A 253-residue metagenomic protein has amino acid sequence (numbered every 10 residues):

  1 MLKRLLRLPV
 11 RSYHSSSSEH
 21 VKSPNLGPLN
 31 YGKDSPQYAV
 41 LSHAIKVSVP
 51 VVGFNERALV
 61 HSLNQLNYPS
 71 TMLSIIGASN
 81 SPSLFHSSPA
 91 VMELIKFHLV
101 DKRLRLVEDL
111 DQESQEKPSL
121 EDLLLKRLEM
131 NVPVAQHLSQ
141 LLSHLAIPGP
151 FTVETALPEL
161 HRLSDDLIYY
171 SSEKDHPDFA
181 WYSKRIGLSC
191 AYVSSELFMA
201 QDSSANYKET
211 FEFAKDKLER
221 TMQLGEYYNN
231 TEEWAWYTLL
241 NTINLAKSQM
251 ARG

Functional and structural regions predicted by a protein language model:
M1-N30, G253: N-terminal mitochondrial targeting presequence
R4, S204-G253: C-terminal peripheral helix-coil segments that are non-catalytic and often amphipathic
G27-T71, A78-S88, M92: Short, amphipathic alpha-helix enriched in basic
S88-L104: Short, basic, alpha-helical segments at the C-terminal edge of helix-turn-helix-like DNA-binding modules
E108-H137: Hydrophobic alpha-helical connector segments
N131-F151, P158: Amphipathic alpha-helical segments used for helix-helix packing
F151-S172, R185-S189: Amphipathic alpha-helical packing segments from all-alpha helical-bundle domains
W181-A200, A214-R220: Hydrophobic alpha-helical segments that form the core of small-molecule binding pockets and/or dimer interfaces
